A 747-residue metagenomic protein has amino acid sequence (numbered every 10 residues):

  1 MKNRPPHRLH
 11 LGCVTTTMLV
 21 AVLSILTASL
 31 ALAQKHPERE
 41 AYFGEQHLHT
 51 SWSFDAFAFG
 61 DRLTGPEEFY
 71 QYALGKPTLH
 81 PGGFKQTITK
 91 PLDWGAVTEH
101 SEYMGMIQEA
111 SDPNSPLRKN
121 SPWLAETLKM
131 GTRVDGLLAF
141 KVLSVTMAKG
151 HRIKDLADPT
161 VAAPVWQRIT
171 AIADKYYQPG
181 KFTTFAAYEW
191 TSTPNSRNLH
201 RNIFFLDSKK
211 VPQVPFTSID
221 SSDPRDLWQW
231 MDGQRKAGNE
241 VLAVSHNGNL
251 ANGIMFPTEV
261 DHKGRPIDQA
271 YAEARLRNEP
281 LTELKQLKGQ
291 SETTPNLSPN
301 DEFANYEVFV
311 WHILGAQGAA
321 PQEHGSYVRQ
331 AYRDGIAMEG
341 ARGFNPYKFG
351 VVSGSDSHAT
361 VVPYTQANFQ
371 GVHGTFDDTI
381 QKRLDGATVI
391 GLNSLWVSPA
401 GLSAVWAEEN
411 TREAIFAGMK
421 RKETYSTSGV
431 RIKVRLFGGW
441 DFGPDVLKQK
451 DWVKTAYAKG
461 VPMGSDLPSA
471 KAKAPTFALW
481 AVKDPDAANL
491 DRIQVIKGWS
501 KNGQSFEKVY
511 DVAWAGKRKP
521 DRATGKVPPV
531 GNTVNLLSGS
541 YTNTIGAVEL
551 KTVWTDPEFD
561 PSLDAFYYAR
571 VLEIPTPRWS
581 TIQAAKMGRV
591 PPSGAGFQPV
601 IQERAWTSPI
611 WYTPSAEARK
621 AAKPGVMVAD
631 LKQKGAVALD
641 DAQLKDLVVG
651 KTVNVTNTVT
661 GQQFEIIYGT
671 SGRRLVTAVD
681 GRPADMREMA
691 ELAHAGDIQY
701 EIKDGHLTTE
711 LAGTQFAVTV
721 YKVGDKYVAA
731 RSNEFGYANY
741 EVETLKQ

Functional and structural regions predicted by a protein language model:
M1-C13: N-terminal secretory signal peptides that target proteins for export/translocation
V14-A28: Bacterial N-terminal signal peptides
S29-A33: Sec/Tat signal peptide C-region and signal peptidase I cleavage site
Q34-P66, Y70-A73, P77-S121, A125 (+7 more regions): C-terminal functional module detector
K119-R152: Aromatic- and acidic-residue-enriched carbohydrate-binding clefts of CAZyme catalytic domains
F204-L206: Long, charge-dense tracts
K209, I219-S222: Conserved, charged catalytic cores of large soluble enzymes
K623-Q747: Lipid interaction determinants
